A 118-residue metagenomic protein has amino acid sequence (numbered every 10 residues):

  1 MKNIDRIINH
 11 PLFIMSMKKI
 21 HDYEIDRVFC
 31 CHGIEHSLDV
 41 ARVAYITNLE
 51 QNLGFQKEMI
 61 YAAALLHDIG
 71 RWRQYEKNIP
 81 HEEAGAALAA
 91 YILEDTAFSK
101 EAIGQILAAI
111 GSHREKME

Functional and structural regions predicted by a protein language model:
M1-E118: Metal-dependent phosphohydrolase cores
